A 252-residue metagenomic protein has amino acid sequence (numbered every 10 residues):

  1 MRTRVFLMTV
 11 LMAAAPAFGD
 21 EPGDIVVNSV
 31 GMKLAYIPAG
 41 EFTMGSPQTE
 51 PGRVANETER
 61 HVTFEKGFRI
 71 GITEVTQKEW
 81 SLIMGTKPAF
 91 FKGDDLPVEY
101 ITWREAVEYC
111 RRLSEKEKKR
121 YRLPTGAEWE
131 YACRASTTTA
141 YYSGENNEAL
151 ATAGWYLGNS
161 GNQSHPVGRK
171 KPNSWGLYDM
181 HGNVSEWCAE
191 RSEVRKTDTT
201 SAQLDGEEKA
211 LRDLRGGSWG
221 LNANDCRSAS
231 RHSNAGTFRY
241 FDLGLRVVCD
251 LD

Functional and structural regions predicted by a protein language model:
V5-A14: Sec-dependent N-terminal signal peptides
A17-G19: Boundary at the C-terminal end of the N-terminal hydrophobic targeting segment
V26-A89, T102-R104, G182: A short glycine-rich, aromatic-capped structural motif
K33, K119-R120, P172-W175: Short loop/turn microsegments at loop-to-beta-strand junctions
I37, F42-M44, I70, V98 (+6 more regions): Bulky hydrophobic/aromatic "packing anchor" residues in well-ordered structure
F42, G93-A151, S185-W187, S192-E193: Short, well-ordered surface patches within globular domains
G52-T63, T137-T138, E145, S160-Q163 (+1 more regions): Surface-exposed recognition segments
L150-L177: A short, contiguous structural element within a folded domain that forms the immediate neighborhood of a functional site
